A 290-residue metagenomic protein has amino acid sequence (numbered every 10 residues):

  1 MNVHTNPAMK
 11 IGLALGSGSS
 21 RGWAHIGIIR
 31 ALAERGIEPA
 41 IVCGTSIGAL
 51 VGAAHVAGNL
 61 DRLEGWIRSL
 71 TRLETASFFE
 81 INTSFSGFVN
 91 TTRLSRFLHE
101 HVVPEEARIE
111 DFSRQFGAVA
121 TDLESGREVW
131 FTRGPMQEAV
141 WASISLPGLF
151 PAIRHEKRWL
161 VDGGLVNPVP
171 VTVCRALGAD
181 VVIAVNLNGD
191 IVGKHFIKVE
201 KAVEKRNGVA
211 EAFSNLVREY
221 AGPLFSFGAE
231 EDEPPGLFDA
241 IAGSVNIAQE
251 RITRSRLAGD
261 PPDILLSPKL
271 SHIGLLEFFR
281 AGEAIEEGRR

Functional and structural regions predicted by a protein language model:
M1-T45, A53-R290: Patatin-like phospholipase
